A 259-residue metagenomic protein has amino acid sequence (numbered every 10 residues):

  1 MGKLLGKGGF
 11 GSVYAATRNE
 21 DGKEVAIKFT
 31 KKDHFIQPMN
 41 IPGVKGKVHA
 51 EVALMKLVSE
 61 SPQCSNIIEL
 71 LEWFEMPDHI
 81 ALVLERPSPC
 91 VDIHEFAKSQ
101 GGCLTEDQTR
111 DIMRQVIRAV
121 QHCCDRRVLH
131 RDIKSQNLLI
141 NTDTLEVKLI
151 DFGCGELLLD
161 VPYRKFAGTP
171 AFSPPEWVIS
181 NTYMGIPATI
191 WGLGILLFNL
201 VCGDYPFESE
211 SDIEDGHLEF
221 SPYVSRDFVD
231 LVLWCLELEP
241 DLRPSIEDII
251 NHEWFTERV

Functional and structural regions predicted by a protein language model:
G2-G9, V13: Protein kinase glycine-rich loop
S61-E72: Conserved HxN/HPN-centered segment at the entrance to the catalytic loop of eukaryotic protein kinase-like domains
M76-E85, I93-H94: A conserved loop-to-beta-strand element in the N-lobe of protein kinase catalytic cores that borders the ATP-binding
D92-C103: AlphaC helix of the protein kinase catalytic domain
I112-M113: Activation segment signature within eukaryotic-like protein kinase domains
C124-N141: Catalytic-loop of the protein kinase fold
R164-W177: Conserved activation segment of eukaryotic-like protein kinases, specifically the C-terminal portion of the activation
L238-V259: Terminal C-lobe "cap" of eukaryotic-type protein kinase domains
